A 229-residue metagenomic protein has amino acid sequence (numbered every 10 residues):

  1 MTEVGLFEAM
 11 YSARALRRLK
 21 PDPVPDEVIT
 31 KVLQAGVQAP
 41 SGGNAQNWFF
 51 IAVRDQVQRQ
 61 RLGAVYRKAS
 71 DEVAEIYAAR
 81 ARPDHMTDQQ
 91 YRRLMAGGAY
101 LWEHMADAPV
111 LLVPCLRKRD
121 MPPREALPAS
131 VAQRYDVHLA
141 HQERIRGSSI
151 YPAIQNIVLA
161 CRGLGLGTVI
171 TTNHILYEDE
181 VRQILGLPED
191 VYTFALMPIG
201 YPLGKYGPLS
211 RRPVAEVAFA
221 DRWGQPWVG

Functional and structural regions predicted by a protein language model:
M1-K31: Short acidic N-proximal helix/loop "leader" segments that mark the beginning of a domain or an inter-domain linker
A9-S12, L16, R93, Y192-G229: C-terminal helix-cap and adjacent tail motif
R18-K20, F49, G167-T171: Short catalytic-loop micro-motif centered on adjacent basic/acidic residues
V32-V37, L112, K118, P128-Q183: Small-aliphatic-rich amphipathic alpha-helix that forms the alpha element of a beta-alpha
V37-N44: Glycine-rich phosphate/pyrophosphate-binding beta-alpha loops
A45-N47, M105-P109, Y192: Short connector loops at helix/strand junctions that flank enzyme active sites, especially segments positioning acidic
A52-S149: Glycine/small-residue-rich phosphate/adenosyl-binding loop
D71-H85, L185-L209: A glycine-rich helix N-cap at a beta->alpha junction
